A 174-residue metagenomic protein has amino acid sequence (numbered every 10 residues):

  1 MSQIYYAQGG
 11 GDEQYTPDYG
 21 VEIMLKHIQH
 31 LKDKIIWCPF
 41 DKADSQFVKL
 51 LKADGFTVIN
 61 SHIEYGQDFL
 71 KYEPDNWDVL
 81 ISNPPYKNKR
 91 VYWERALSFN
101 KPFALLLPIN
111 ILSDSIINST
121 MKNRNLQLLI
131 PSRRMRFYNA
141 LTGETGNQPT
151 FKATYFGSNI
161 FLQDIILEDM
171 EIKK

Functional and structural regions predicted by a protein language model:
M1-K174: Class I S-adenosyl-L-methionine-dependent methyltransferase catalytic core
